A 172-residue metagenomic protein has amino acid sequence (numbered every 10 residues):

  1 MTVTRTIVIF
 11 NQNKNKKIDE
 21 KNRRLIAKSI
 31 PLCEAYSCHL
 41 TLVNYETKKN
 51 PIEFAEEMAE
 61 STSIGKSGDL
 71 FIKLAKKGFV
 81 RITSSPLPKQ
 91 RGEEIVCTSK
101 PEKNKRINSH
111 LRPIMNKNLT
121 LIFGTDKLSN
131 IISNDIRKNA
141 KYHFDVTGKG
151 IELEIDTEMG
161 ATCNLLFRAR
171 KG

Functional and structural regions predicted by a protein language model:
M1-V3, H110, M115-N116, K171-G172: Short, Lys/Arg-enriched, disordered terminal segments
T2-K100, M159-F167: RNA substrate-binding interface of SAM-dependent RNA methyltransferases
D19, S84-S85, K103-S109, E154: Helix N-cap and loop-to-helix transition residues
E34-C38, G68-F71, I122-L128, G148-L153 (+1 more regions): Short, surface-exposed, polar/charged, turn-prone segments marking secondary-structure boundaries
S37, R91-G92, K117, K138-A140: Short, well-ordered alpha-helix to beta-strand connector turns
E53-S61, H110, I132-R137: Short, aromatic/basic amphipathic alpha-helical patches
T98-D135, Y142: Long, charge-patterned amphipathic alpha-helical coiled-coil/hairpin "stalk" segments used as oligomerization
I131-G172: Structured adenosyl-cofactor binding patch, chiefly the S-adenosyl-L-methionine
